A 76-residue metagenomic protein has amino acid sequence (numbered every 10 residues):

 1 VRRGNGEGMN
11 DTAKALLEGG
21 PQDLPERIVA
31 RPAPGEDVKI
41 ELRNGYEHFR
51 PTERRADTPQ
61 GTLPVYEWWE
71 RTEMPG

Functional and structural regions predicted by a protein language model:
R2-G76: Domain-length accessory/inserted modules outside core catalytic folds
